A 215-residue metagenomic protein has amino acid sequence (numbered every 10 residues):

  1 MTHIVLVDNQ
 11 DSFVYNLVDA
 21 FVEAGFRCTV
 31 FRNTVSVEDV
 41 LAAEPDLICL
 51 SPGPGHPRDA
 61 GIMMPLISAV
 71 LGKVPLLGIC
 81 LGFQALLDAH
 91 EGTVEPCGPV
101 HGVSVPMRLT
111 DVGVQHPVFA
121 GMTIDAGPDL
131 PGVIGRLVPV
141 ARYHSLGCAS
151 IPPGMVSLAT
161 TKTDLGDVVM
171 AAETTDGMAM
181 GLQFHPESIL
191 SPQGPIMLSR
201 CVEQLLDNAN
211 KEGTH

Functional and structural regions predicted by a protein language model:
H3-V7, D11-G78, H90, L206: Flexible gly/pro-rich beta->alpha loop and the following alpha-helix that scaffold active-site loops
P45-M122, L198: Cysteine-nucleophile active-site neighborhood
P75-L77, T93, P139, V156 (+1 more regions): Proline-centered loop/turn at the N-terminus of a beta-strand
C80, H144, H185: Histidine-centered divalent metal-coordination motifs
S104-P106, V169-A171, G181: Conserved hydrophobic/aromatic beta-strand scaffold that supports enzyme active sites
Q115-D176: Catalytic beta-strand/loop cores that center a nucleophilic Ser/Cys/Thr and support acyl-enzyme chemistry
V118-M122, D176-G177, G181-P192: Phosphate-binding/catalytic loops
I189-H215: Acyltransferase
